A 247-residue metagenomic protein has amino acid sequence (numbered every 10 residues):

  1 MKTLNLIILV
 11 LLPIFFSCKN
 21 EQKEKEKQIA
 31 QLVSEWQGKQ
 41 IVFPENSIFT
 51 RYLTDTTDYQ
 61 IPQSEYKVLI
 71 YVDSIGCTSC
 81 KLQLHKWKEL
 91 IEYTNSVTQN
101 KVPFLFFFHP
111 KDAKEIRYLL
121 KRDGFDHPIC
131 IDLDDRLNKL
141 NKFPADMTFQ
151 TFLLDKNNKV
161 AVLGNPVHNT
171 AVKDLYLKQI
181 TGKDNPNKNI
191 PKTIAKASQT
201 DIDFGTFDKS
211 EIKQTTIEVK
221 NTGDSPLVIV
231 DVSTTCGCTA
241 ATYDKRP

Functional and structural regions predicted by a protein language model:
I14-S17: C-terminal motif of bacterial Sec signal peptides marking the signal peptidase cleavage site
E21-Q63, K81-L82, T193-S198: N-terminal "domain-start" segment that seeds a small globular fold
D58-L82, W87: Short active-site neighborhood of thiol/selenol oxidoreductases, capturing the structured segment around
Q83-L105: Conserved helix-turn-beta segment immediately C-terminal to the redox Cys motif in thioredoxin-like folds
L105, R117-T148: Short, internal strand/loop/helix patches that form the active-site neighborhood or redox-interaction surface
L153-I194: Thiol-/selenol-based redox modules, centered on thioredoxin-like and closely related oxidoreductase domains
N187-T222: Beta-sheet-dominated interaction scaffolds and their linkers
D224-P247: Surface-exposed binding patches on compact interaction domains or structured appendages
